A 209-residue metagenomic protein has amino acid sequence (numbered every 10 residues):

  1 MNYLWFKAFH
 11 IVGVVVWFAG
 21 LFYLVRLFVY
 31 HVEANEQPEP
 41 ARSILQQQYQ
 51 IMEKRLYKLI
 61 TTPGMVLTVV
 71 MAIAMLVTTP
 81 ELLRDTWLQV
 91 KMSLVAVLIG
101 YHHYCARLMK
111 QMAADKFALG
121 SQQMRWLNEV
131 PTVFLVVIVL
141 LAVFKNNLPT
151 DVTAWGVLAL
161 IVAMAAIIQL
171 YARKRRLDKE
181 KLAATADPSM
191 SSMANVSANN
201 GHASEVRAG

Functional and structural regions predicted by a protein language model:
M1-G209: Polytopic transmembrane helical bundles with strong interfacial aromatic enrichment
